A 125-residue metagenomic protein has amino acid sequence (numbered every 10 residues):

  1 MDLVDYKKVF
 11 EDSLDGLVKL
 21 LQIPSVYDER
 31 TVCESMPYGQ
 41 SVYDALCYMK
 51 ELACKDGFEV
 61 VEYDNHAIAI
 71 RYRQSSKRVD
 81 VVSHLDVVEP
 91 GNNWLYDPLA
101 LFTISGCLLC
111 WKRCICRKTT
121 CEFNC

Functional and structural regions predicted by a protein language model:
D2-V82, V87-G91: N-terminal helical capping/dimerization or prosegment-like subdomains of hydrolases acting on amide or phosphate bonds
R78-C125: Active-site metal-coordination/substrate-binding segment of hydrolases, especially metallo-dependent peptidases
